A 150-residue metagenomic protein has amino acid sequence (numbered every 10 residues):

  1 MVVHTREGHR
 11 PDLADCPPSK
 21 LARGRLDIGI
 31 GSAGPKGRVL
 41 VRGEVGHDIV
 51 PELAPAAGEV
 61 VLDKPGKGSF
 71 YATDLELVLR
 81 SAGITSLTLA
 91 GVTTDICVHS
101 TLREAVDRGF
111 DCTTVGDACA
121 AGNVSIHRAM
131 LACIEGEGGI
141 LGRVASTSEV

Functional and structural regions predicted by a protein language model:
M1-E7: Short beta-strand segments at enzyme active-site cores
H9, D15-V150: Active-site-adjacent betaalpha module
